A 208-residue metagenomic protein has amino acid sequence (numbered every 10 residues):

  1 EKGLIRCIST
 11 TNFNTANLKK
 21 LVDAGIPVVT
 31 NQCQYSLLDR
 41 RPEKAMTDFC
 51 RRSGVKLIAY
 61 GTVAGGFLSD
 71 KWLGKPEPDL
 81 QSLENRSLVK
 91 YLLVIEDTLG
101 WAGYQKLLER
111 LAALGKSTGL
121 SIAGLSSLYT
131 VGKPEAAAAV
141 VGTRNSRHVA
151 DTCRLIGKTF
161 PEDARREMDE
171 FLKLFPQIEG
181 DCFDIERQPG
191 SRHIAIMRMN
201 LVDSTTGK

Functional and structural regions predicted by a protein language model:
E1-F175, P189-K208: Beta/alpha (TIM)-barrel catalytic core signal, keyed to glycine-rich beta->alpha loops juxtaposed to Asp/Glu that bind
D181-I185: Short coil/turn segments at secondary-structure boundaries
